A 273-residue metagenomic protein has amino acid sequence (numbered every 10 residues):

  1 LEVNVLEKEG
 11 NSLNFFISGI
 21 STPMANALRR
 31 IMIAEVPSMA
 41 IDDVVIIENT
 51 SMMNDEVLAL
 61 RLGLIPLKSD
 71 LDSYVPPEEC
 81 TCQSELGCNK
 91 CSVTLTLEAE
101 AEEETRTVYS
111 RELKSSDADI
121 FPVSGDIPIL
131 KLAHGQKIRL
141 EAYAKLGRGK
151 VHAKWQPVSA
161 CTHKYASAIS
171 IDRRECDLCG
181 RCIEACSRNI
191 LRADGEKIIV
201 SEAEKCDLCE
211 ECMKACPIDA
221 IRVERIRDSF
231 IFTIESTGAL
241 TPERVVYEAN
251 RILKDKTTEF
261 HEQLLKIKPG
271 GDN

Functional and structural regions predicted by a protein language model:
L1-N273: Protein-protein interaction/assembly regions in multi-subunit complexes
